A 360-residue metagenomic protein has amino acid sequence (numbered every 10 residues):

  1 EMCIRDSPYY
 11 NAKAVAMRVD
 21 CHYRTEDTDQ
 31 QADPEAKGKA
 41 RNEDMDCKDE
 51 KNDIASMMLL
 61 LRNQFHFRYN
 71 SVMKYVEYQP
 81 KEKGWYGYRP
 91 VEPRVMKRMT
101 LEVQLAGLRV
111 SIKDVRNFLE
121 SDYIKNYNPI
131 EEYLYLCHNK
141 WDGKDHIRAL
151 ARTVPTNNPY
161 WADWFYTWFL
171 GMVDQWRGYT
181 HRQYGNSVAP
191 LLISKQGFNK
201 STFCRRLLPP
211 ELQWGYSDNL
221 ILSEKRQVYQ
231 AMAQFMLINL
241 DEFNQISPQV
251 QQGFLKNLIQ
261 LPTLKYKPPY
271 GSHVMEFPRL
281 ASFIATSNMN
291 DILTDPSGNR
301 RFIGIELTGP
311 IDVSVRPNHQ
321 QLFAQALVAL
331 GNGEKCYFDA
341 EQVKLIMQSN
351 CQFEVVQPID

Functional and structural regions predicted by a protein language model:
E1, P8, K13-D145, T156-D163: N-terminal nucleic-acid engagement/recognition segments and initiation subdomains in replication, restriction
M2-C3, F169: Conserved RNAP core-binding helix
R5-K13, V328-A329, G333: Active-site-adjacent segment of 2-oxoglutarate/Fe(II) JmjC oxygenases
P8-V19, F198-P210, H319, P358-D360: Charged/polar, low-hydrophobicity segments characteristic of intrinsically disordered regions and flexible loops
V15-R18, Y133, C137, M172 (+3 more regions): Generic, well-ordered alpha-helical scaffold segments in large soluble proteins
H22, W176-T180, P262, G333: Solvent-exposed amphipathic alpha-helical surface segments
A106-P129, G185-V188, Q213-S217, S223-G253 (+2 more regions): Feature primarily recognizes SF3-like P-loop helicase cores of small DNA viruses
F118-A233, L237: P-loop NTPase catalytic core of nucleic-acid-dependent motor ATPases
